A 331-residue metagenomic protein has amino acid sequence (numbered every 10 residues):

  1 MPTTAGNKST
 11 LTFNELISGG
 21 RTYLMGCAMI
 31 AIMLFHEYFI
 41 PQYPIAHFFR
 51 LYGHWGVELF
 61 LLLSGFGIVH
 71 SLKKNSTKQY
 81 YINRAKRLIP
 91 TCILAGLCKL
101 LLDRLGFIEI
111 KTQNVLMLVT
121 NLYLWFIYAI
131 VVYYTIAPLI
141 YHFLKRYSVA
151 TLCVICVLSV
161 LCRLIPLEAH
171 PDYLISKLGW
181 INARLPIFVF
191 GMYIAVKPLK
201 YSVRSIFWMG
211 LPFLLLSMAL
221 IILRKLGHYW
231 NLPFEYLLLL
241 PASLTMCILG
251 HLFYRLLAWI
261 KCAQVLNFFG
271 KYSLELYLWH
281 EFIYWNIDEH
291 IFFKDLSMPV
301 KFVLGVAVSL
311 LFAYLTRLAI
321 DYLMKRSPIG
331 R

Functional and structural regions predicted by a protein language model:
M1-C162, R204-I206, I260, N267-Y272 (+1 more regions): Membrane-cytosol interface segments of multi-pass membrane proteins, especially ER/Golgi lipid-handling enzymes
S9, L178-L185, L199-E275, F282-I287 (+1 more regions): Alpha-helical transmembrane segments and terminal signal-anchor/GPI-anchor hydrophobic tails, characterized by long
T12, H36, K73-N75, Y141-K145 (+4 more regions): Long, hydrophilic "mature protein body" segments
H36, Y277-H280: Histidine-centered divalent metal-coordination motifs
Q42-F48, V115-T120, L167-L178, R224-F234: Membrane-interface helix caps and helix-loop-helix hairpins in membrane proteins
T135, L139, V189, Y193 (+1 more regions): Specific aromatic-rich, kink-prone transmembrane helix
T151-K197: Loop-centered beta-sheet repeat module
